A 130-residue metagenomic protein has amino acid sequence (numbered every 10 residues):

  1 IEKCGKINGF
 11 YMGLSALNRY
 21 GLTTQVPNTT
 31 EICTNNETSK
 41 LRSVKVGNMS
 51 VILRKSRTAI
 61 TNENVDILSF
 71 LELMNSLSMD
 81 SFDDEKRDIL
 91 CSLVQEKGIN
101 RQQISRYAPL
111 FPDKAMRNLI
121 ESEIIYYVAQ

Functional and structural regions predicted by a protein language model:
I1-N48: Short gly/ser-rich loop at a beta-strand->alpha-helix junction or flexible surface loop bordering the NTP-binding
I52-Q130: Hydrophobic alpha-helical interaction segments
